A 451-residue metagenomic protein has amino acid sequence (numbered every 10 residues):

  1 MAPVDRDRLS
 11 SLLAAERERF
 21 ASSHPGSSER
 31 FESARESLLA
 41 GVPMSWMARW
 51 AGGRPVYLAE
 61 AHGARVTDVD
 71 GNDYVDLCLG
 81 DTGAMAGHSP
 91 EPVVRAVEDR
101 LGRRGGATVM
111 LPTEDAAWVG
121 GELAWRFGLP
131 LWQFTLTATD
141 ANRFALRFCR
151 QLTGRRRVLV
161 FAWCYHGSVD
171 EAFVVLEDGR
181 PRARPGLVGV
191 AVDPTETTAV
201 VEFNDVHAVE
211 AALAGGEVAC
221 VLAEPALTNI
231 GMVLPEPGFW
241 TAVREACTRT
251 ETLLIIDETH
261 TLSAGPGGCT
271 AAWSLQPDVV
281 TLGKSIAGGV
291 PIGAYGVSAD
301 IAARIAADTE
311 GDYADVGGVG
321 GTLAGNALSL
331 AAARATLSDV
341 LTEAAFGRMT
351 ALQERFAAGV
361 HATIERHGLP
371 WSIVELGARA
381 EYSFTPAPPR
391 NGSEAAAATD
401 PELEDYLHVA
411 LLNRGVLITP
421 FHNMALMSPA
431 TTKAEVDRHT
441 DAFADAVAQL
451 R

Functional and structural regions predicted by a protein language model:
M1-R451: Conserved N-terminal phosphate-binding loop of PLP-dependent enzymes in the Aspartate aminotransferase
